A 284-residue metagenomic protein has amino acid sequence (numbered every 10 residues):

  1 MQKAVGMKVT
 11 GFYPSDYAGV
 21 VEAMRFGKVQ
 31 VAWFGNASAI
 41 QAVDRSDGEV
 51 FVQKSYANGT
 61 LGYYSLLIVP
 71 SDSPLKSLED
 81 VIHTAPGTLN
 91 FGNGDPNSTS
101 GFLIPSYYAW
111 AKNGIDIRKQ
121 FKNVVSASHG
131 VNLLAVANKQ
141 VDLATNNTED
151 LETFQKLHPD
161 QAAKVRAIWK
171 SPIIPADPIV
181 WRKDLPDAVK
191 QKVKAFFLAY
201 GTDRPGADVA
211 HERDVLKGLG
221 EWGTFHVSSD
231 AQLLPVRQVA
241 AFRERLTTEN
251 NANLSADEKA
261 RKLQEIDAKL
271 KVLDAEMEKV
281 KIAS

Functional and structural regions predicted by a protein language model:
M1-A37: Extracytoplasmic small-molecule ligand-binding "clamshell" domains of the periplasmic binding protein/Venus flytrap
Q2-A4, P14, A37, Y56-N138: Bilobed "Venus flytrap"/periplasmic-binding protein-like clamshell domains and structurally analogous long
Q2-G6, R25-V29, D44, H83-P86 (+5 more regions): Sec-exported extracytoplasmic/periplasmic mature domains
A18-A32, Q41, R45-S46, Y63 (+1 more regions): Short helices/loops that flank or line small-molecule/ion binding pockets
M24-R25, V81, V136-A137, I179 (+1 more regions): Hydrophobic residues within well-ordered alpha-helices
G35-D47, W110-A111, A135-N138, D142-A163 (+1 more regions): A ligand-binding cleft/hinge motif common to bilobed small-molecule-binding domains
Y56-L66, P159-K194, R213-S229: Periplasmic-binding protein-like
V189-S284: An extracytoplasmic/periplasmic, membrane-proximal ligand-sensing/linker region
